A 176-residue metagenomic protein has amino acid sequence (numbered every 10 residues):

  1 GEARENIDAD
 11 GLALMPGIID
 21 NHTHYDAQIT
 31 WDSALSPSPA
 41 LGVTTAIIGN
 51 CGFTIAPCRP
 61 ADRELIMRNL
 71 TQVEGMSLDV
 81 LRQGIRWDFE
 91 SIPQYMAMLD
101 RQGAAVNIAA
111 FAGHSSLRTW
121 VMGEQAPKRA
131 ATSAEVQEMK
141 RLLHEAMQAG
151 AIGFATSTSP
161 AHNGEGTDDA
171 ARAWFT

Functional and structural regions predicted by a protein language model:
G1-G17: Histidine-rich, glycine-flanked metal-binding segment
I7, P60-N69, D168-A173: Short low-complexity, flexible loop/linker segments enriched in glycine and/or proline with clustered acidic
A13-P37: Di-metal (Zn2+ and/or Mg2+/Mn2+) metal-binding site signature of metallo-dependent hydrolases with the MBL/beta-CASP
H24, G113-S115, S157-S159: Active-site beta-loop-alpha junctions enriched in small/polar residues
Y25-I29, A130-A134, A170-F175: Alpha-helix capping and helix-loop boundary segments enriched in small/acidic/polar residues
D26-Q28, F53-A56, T158-E165: Active-site environment of divalent metal-dependent phosphoester hydrolases
W31-G153: Divalent-metal coordination cores built from histidine and acidic residues
A149-T176: Active-site core of metal-dependent hydrolases
